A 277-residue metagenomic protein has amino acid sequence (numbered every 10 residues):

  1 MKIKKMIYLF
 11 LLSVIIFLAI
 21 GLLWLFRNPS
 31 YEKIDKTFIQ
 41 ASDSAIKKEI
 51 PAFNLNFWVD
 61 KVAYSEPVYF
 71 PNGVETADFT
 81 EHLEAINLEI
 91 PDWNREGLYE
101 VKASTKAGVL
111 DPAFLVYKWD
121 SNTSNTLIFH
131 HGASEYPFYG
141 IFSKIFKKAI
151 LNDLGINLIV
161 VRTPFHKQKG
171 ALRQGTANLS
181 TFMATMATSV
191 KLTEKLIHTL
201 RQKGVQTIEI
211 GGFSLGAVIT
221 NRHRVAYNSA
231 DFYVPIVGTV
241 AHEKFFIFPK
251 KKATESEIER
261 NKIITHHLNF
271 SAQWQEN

Functional and structural regions predicted by a protein language model:
M1-Y99: N-terminal targeting or regulatory segments adjacent to alpha/beta-hydrolase or S9 domains
A107-K167: Short, surface-exposed "cap/lid" segments of acyl-processing enzymes
K167-G175, E243-F245: Short acidic/His/Gly/Ser-rich catalytic and metal-binding motifs that mark active-site loops of diverse hydrolases
A171-K203: Alpha/beta-hydrolase active-site loop
T207-I210, Y233: Conserved alpha/beta-hydrolase fold motif
G211-T220: Gly/Ala-rich beta-loop-alpha elbow adjacent to hydrolase catalytic centers
R222-N269: Hydrolase active-site cap/lid region
N277: Short beta-strand/loop motif that positions the catalytic acidic residue of the alpha/beta-hydrolase fold
